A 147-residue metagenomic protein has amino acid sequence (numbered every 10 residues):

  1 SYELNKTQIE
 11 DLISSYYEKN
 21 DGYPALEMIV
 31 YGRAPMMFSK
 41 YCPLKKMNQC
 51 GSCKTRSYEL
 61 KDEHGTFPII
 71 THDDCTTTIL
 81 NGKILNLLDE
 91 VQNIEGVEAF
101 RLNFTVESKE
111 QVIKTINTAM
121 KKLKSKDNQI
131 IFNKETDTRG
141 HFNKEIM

Functional and structural regions predicted by a protein language model:
S1-M147: Active-site pocket-lining/capping segments in soluble small-molecule metabolic enzymes
